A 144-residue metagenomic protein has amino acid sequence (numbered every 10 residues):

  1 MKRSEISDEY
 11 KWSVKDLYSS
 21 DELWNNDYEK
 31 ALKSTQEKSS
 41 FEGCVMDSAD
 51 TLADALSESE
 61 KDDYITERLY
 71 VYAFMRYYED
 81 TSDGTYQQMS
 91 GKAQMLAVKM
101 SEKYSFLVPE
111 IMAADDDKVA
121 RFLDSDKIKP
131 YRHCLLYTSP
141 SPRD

Functional and structural regions predicted by a protein language model:
M1-S139, R143: A well-structured
